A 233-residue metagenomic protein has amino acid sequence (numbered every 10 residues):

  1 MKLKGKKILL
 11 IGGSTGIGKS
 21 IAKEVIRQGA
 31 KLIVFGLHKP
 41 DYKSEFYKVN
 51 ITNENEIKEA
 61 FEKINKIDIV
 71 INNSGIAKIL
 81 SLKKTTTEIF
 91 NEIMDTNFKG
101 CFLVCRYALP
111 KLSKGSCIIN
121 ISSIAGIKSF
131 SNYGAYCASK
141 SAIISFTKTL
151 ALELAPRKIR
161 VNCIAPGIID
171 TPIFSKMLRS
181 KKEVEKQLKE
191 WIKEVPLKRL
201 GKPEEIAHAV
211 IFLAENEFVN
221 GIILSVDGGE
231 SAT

Functional and structural regions predicted by a protein language model:
S14-T15: Conserved glycine-rich cofactor-binding loop
S81-L82, I89-M94, W191: Substrate-binding pocket helix/loop in short-chain dehydrogenase/reductase
C105, S139, T147: Active-site helix of classical SDR
P110, L152-P156: Alpha-helical segment proximal to the catalytic Tyr-Lys
K111, R199-V226: C-terminal substrate-recognition "lid" of short-chain dehydrogenase/reductases
S123: Residue(s) in the substrate-gating loop at a strand-loop-helix junction that position the organic substrate next
A155, R160, V219-G221: Short, small/polar-rich loop/turn modules that mediate ligand/substrate recognition or access, typified
